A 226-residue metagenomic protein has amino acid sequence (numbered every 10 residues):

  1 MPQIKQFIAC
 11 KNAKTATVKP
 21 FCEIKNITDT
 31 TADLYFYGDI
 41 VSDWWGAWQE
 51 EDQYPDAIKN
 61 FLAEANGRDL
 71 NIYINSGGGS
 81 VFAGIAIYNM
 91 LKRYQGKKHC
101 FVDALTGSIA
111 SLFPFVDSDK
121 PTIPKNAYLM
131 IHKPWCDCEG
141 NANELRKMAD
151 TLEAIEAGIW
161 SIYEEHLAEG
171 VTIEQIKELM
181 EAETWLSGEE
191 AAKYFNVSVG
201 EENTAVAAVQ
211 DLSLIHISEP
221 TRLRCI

Functional and structural regions predicted by a protein language model:
M1-I109, D117-S218, R222: N-terminal organellar transit peptides
